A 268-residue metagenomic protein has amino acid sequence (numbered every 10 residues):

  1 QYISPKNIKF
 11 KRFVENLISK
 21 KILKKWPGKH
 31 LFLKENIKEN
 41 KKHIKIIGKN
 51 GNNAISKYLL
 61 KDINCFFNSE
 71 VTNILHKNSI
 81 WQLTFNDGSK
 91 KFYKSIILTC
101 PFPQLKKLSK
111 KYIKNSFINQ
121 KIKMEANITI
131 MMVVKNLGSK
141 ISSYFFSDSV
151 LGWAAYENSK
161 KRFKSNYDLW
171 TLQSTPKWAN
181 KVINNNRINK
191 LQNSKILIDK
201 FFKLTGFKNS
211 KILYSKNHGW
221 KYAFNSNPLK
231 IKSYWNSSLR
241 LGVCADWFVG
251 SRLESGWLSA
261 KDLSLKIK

Functional and structural regions predicted by a protein language model:
Q1-K25: Conserved FAD-binding subdomain of flavin-dependent enzymes
Y2-I8, P27, L31, E35-Y58 (+1 more regions): Short beta-strand to alpha-helix junction loop
F67-Q82: A conserved short coil-to-beta-strand element within the FAD-binding core of flavoproteins
N86-G88: Glycine-centered tight beta-turn/hairpin loop motif at sheet-sheet or coil-to-beta transitions
K90-S142, F207: Central helical "cap/lid" subdomain
E125, M131-R187, K195-L204: Active-site substrate-recognition segment that forms the wall of the catalytic cavity or substrate channel
W170, K232-S264: Short FAD-binding loop at a beta-strand-to-alpha-helix junction that anchors the flavin cofactor in diverse
I198-L239: Flavin (FAD/FMN) cofactor-binding core of flavoprotein oxidoreductases
